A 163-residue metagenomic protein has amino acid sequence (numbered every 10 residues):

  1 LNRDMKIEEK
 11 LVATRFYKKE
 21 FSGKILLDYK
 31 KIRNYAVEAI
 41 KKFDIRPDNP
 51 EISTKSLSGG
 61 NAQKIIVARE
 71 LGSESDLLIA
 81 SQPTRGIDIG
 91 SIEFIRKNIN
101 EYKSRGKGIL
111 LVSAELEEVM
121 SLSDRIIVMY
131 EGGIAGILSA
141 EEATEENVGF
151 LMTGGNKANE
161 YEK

Functional and structural regions predicted by a protein language model:
L1-K163: Glycine-rich phosphate-binding loops of nucleotide-dependent enzymes
